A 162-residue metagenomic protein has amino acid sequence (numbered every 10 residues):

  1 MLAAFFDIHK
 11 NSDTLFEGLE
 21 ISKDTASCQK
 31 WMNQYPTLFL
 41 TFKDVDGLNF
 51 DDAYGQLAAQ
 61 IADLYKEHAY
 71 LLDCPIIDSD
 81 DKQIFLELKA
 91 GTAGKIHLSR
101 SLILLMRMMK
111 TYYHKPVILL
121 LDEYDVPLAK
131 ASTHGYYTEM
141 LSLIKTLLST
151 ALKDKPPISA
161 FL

Functional and structural regions predicted by a protein language model:
M1-A3, I8, L19, A58 (+5 more regions): RecA-like P-loop NTPase motor core of helicase/translocase proteins
L2-K10, I61-A69, Y113, L128-S132 (+2 more regions): A generic secondary-structure signal for well-formed alpha-helical elements
A4-Y70: P-loop NTPase motor core
F39, I118-D122, S142, T146 (+1 more regions): Structural recognition of the conserved hydrophobic beta-strand(s) that form the central parallel beta-sheet of P-loop
T41-D46, E123-L128, L162: Short, flexible loop/turn elements at secondary-structure junctions
V45-S99, P127-H134: Conserved P-loop NTPase mechanochemical-coupling segment
Y65, S101-Y112, E139-S159: Substrate-engagement module of ASCE P-loop NTPases
Y113-Y137: Conserved P-loop NTPase "ATPase switch" module shared by AAA+ and STAND
